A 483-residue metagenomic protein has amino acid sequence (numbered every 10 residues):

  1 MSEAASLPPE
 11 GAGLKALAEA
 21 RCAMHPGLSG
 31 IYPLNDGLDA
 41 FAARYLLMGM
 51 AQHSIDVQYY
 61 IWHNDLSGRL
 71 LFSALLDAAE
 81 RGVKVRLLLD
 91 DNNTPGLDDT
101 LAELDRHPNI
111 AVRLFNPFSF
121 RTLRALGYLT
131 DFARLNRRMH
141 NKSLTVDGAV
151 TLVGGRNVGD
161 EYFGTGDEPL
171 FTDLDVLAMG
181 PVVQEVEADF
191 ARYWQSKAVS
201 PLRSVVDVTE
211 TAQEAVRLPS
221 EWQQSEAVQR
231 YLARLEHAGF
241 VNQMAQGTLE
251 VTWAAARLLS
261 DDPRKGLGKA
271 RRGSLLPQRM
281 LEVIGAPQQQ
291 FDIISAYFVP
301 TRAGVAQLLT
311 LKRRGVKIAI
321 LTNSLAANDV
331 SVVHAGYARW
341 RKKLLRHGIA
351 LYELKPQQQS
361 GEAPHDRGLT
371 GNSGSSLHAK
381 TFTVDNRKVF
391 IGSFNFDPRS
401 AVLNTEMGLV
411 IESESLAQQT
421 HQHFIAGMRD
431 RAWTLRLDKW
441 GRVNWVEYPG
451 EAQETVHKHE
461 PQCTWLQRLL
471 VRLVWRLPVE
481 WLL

Functional and structural regions predicted by a protein language model:
M1-K142, V146-L483: Charged, low-complexity intrinsically disordered terminal segments
